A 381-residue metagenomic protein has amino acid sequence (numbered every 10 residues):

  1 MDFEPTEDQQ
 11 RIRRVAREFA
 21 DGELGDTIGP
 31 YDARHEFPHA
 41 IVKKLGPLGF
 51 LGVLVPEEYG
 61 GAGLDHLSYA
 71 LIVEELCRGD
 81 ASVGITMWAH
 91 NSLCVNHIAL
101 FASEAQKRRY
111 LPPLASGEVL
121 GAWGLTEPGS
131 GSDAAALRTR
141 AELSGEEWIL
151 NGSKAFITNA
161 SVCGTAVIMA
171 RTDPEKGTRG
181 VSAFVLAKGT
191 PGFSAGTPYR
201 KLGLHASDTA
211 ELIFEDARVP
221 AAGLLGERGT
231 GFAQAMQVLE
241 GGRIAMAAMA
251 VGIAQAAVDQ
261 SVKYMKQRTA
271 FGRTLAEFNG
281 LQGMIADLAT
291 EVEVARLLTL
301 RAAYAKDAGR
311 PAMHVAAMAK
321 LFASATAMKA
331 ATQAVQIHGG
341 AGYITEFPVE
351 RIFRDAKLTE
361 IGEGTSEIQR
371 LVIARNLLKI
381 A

Functional and structural regions predicted by a protein language model:
M1-A89, F101-Q106, P113, G117-E118 (+5 more regions): Alpha-helical interface subdomain recognition
G49, V73-C77, A170, L186-P191 (+1 more regions): Short Ser/Thr-interspersed hydrophobic loop/turn segments at strand-loop and sheet-helix junctions that line or gate
H90-V95: Well-ordered alpha-helical segments within folded domains of soluble proteins
L114, G129-S132, F156-N159, D173-E175 (+1 more regions): Short Gly/Pro-enriched turn/cap motifs at secondary-structure boundaries
G117-L125: A short, Trp-centered hydrophobic/proline-enriched beta-strand micro-motif
A122, A136-R140, E147, T165-M169 (+3 more regions): Conserved hydrophobic/aromatic beta-strand scaffold that supports enzyme active sites
A136, G189-R218: Flexible, small-/acidic-enriched active-site or ligand-binding loops
E146-E147, N151-A195: A short core secondary-structure module
